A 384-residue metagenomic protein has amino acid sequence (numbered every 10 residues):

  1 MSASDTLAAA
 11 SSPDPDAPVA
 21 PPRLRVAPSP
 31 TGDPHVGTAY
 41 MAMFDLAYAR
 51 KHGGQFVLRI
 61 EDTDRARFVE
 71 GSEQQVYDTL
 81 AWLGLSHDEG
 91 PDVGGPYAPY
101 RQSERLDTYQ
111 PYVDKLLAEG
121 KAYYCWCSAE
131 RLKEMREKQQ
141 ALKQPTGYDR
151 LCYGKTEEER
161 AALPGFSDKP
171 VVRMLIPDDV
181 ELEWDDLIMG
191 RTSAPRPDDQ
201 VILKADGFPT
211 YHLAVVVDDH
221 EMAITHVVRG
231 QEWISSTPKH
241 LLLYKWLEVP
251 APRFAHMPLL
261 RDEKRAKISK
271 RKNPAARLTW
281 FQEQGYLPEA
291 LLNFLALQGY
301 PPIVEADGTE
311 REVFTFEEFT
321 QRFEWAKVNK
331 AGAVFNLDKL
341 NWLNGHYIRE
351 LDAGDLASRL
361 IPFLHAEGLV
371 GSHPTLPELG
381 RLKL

Functional and structural regions predicted by a protein language model:
S2-A141, S235-V249, A290: N-terminal Rossmann-like or analogous alpha/beta NTP/dinucleotide-binding catalytic cores that position adenine
P13-A20, H87-Y97, E158-G165, P301-V313 (+1 more regions): Intrinsically disordered, low-complexity coil segments
V26-P30, I60-D62, V217, E221 (+3 more regions): Short, histidine-centered active-site or binding-site loop motifs used for metal coordination, general acid-base
T31, A39, R65, R105 (+13 more regions): Short capping/connector residues at structural and topological boundaries
I60-R65, Q231-W233, R261, L340: Acidic, glycine-rich active-site loops and adjacent beta-strand->loop/helix elements that engage anionic groups
E73, L106, Q110, A129-L132 (+9 more regions): Alpha-helix initiation and N-capping motif
A118, Y123-H256, R261-I268, R277: Active-site cores that bind ATP or allylic diphosphates and position pyrophosphate for catalysis
V249-L384: Catalytic adenosine-cofactor/nucleotide-binding cores of aminoacyl-tRNA synthetases and other
